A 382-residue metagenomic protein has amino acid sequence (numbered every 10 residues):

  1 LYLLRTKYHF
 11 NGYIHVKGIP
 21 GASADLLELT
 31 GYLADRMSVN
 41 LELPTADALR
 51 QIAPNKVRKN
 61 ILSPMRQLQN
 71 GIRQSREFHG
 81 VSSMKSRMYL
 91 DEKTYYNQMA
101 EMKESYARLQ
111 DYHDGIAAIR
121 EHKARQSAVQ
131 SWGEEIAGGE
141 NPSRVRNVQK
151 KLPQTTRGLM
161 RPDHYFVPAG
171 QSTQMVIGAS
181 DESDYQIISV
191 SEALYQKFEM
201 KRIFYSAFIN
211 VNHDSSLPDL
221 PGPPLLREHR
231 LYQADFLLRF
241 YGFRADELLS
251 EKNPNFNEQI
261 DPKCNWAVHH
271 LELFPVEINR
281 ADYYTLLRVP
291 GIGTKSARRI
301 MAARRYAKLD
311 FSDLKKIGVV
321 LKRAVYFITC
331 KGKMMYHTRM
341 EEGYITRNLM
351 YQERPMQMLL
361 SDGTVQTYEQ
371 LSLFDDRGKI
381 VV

Functional and structural regions predicted by a protein language model:
L1-A24, G31-Y95, S131, V176-I177 (+1 more regions): Core AdoMet radical
L1-Y13, K59-H79, G115, K150-D163 (+1 more regions): Alpha-helix-loop-beta-strand connector modules within alpha/beta enzyme cores
V39, T173, A234, I300: Conserved, mostly hydrophobic/aromatic
P44-A53, R76-E182, K201-L225, Y241-H269: Flexible glycine/acidic-rich beta-alpha junction loops that bind and position SAM and/or redox cofactors in anaerobic
N255-T285, F311-V382: C-terminal extensions
L286, R299-I300: Short alpha-helical segments in extracytoplasmic peptidoglycan/chitin-binding modules and envelope-associated proteins
A303-R304: Residue-level signature of tetratricopeptide-repeat
